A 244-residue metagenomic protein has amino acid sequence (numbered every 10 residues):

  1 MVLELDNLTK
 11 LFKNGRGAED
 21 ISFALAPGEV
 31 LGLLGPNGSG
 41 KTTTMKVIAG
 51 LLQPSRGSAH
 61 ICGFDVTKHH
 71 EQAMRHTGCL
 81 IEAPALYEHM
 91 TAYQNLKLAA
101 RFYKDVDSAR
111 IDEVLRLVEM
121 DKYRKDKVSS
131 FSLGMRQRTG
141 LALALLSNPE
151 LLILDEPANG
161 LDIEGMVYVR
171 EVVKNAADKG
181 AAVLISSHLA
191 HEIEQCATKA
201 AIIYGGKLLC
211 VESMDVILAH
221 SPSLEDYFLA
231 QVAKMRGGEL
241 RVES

Functional and structural regions predicted by a protein language model:
A49: Helix-to-loop junction immediately C-terminal to a conserved catalytic motif
G57-K68, Q72-A73: Conserved ABC transporter NBD signature motif
K97, S108-Y123: Conserved ABC ATPase "signature" region
L152-E156: Catalytic Walker B motif of ABC-type/P-loop ATPase nucleotide-binding domains
V211-E212: ABC ATPase "signature
